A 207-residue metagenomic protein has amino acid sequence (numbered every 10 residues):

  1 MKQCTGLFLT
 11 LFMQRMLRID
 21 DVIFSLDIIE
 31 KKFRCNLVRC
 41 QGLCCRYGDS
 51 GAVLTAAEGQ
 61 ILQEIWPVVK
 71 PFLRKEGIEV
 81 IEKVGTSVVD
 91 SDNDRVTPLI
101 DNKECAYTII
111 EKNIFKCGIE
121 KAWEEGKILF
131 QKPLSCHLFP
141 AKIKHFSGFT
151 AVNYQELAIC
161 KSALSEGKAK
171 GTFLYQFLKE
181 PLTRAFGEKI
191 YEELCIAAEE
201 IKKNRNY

Functional and structural regions predicted by a protein language model:
F8-Y207: Short loop/turn segments that flank or connect secondary-structure elements
